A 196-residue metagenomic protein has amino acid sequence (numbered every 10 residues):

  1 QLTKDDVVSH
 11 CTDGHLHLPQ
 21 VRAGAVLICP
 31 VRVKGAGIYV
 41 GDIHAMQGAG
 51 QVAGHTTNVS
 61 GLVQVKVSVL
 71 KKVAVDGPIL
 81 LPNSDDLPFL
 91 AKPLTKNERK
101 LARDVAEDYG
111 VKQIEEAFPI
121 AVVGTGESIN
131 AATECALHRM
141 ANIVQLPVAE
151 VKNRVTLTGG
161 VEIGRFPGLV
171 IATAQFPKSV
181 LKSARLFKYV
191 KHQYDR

Functional and structural regions predicted by a protein language model:
Q1-H138, L146: Conserved mixed alpha/beta catalytic, RNA-binding, or beta-rich assembly cores of soluble enzyme, regulatory
I38-G41, V144-G159: Flexible, glycine/charged-enriched surface loops at secondary-structure junctions
L157-R196: N-terminal charge/polar-biased segments
